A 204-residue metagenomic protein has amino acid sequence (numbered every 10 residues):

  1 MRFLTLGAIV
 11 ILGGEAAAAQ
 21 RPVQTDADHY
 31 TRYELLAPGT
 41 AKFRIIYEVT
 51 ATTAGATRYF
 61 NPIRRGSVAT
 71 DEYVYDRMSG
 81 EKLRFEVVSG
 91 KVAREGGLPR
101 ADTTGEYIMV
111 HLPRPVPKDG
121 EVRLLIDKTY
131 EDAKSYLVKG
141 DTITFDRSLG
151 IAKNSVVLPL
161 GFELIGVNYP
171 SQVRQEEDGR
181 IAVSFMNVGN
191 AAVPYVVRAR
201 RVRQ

Functional and structural regions predicted by a protein language model:
F3-G13: Sec-dependent N-terminal signal peptides
E15-A19: Sec/Tat signal peptide C-region and signal peptidase I cleavage site
Q20-I63: Early extracytoplasmic/domain-onset interaction patches
Q20-Y30, E34, V88, L98-T103 (+1 more regions): Glycan-recognition and processing domains
Y30, K42-I46, G55-Y59, Y107 (+4 more regions): Intrinsic-disorder/low-complexity, polar/charged segments enriched in Ser/Thr/Lys/Arg/Asp/Glu/Gln
I46-T50, N61, L125-T129, V157 (+1 more regions): Residue-level recognition of well-ordered beta-strand positions that form the cores of beta-sheet-rich folds across
T57-E95, D146-P170: Solvent-exposed beta-hairpin/edge-strand motifs
D71-V74, M78-I143, E177-Q204: A surface-exposed beta-strand-loop module
